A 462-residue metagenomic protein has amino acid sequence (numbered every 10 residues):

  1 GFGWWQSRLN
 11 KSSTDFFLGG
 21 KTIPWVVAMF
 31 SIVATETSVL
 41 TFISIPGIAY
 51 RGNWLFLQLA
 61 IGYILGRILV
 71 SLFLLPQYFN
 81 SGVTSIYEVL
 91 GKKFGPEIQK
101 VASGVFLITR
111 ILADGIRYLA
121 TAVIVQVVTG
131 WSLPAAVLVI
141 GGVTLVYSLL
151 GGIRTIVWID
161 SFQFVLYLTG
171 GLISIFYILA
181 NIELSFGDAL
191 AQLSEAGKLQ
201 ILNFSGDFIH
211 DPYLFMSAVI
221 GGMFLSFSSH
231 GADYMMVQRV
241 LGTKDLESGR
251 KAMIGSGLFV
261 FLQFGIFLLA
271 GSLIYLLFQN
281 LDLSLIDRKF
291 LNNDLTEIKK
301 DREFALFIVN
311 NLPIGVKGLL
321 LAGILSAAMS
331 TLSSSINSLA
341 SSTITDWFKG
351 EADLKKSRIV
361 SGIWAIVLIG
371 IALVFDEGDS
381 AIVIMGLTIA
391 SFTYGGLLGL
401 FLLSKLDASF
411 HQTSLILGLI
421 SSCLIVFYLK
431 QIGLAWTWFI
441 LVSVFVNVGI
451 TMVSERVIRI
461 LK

Functional and structural regions predicted by a protein language model:
G1-K462: Membrane-embedded helix-loop-helix hairpins and adjacent transmembrane boundary segments in multi-pass transporters
